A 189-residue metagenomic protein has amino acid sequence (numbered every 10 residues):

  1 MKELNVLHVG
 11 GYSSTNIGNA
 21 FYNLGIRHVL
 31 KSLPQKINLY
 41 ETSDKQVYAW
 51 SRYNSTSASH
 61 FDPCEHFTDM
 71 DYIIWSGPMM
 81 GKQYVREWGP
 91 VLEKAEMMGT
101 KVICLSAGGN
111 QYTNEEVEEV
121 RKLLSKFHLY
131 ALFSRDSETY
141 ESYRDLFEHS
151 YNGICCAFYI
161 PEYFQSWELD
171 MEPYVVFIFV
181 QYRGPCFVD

Functional and structural regions predicted by a protein language model:
M1-D189: Active-site anion-handling motifs in enzyme catalytic cores
